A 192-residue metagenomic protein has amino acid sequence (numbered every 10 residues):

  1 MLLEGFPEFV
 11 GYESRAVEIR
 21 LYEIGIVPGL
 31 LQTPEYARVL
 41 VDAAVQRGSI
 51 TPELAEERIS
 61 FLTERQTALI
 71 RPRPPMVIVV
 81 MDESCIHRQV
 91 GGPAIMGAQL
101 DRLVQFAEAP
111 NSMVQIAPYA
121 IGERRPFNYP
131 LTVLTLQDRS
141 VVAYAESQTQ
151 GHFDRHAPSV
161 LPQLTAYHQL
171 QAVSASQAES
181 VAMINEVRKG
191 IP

Functional and structural regions predicted by a protein language model:
M1-H87, R155-P158, T165-P192: Interdomain hinge/linker segments and adjacent boundary elements that couple functional modules
R73, V80, V90-P192: C-terminal regulatory/effector modules of DNA-binding transcriptional regulators
